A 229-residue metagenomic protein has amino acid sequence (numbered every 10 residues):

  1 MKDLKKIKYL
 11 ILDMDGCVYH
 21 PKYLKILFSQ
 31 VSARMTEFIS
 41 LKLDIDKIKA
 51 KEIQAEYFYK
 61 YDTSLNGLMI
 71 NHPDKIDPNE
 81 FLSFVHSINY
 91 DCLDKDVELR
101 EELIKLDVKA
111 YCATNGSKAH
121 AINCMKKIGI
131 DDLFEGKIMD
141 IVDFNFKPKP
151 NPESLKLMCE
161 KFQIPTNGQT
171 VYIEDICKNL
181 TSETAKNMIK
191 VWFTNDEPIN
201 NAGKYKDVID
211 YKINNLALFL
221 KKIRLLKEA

Functional and structural regions predicted by a protein language model:
M1-K8, S117-K118, I122-A229: Asp-based, Mg2+/Mn2+-dependent phosphohydrolase catalytic module
D3-V97, A119: N-terminal helical cap/lid subdomain that shapes the substrate entry/recognition surface in HAD-like hydrolases
L10, N79-D94, L99-I128, K137-V142: Substrate-recognition element of Asp-dependent hydrolases with the DxDx(T/V) motif
E37, L41, I70, K105 (+3 more regions): Residue-level signal for well-ordered alpha-helical scaffold segments within enzymatic catalytic domains
K47-K49, I104-K109, I164-N167: Short, surface-exposed connector motifs at secondary-structure boundaries
G67, E102-K105, S182: Well-formed, non-transmembrane alpha-helical positions, independent of function
P73, L106-A110, A185-M188, V208: Short glycine/proline-enriched coil/turn segments at helix->beta-strand junctions
